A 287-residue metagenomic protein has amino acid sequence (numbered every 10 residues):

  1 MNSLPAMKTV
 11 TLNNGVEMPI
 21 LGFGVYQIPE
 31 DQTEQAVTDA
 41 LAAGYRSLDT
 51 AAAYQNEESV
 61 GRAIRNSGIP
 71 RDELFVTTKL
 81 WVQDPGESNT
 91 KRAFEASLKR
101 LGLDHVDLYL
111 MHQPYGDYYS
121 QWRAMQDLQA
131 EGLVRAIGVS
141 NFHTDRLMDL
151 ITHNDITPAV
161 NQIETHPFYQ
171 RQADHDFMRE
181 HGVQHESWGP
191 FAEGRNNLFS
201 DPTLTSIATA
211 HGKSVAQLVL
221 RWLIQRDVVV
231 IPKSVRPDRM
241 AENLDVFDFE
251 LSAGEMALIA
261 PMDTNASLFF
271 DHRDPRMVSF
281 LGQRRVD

Functional and structural regions predicted by a protein language model:
M1-L74, F191, R285-D287: N-terminal binding-site loop/beta-alpha segment at the start of enzyme catalytic domains that lines or forms
T9, Q113-D287: Beta/alpha (TIM)-barrel catalytic core signal, keyed to glycine-rich beta->alpha loops juxtaposed to Asp/Glu that bind
I28-A40, G86-L101, S120, D145-L147 (+1 more regions): Short, acidic/polar
I28-D31, T50-S59, Q83-S88, P114-Y119 (+2 more regions): Acidic-and-aromatic substrate-binding clefts and catalytic sites of carbohydrate-active enzymes
D39, A43, R100-L101, G132 (+1 more regions): Structural motif
Y45, L103-V106, V134, P158: A structural motif
R71-D84, D107-P114, N141: A short, structured active-site edge motif that brings together acidic residues
T90-M111, D127-E131: CE4/NodB-like, metal-dependent polysaccharide N-deacetylase domain that modifies extracellular/periplasmic N-acetylated
